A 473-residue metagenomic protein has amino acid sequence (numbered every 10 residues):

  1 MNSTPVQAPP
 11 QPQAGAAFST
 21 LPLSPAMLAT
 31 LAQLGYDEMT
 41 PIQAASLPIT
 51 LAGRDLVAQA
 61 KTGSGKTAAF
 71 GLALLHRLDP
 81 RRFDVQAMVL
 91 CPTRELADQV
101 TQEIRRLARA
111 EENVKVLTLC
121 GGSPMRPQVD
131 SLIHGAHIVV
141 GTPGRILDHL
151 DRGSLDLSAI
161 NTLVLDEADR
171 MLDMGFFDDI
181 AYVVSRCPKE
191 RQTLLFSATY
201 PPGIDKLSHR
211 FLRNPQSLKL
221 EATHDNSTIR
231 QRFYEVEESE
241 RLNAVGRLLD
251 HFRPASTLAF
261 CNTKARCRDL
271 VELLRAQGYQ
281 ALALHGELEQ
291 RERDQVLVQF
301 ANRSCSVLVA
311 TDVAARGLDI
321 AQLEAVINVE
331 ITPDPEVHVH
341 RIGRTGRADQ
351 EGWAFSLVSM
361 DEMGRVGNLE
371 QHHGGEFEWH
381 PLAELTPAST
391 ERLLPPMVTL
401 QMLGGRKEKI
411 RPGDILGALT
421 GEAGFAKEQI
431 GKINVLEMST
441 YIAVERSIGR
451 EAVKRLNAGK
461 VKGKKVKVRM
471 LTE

Functional and structural regions predicted by a protein language model:
M1, P387-E473: Non-catalytic terminal extensions of ATP-dependent helicases
P9-Q59: Conserved pre-motif I regulatory segment
P25-Y36, R82-D151, A159-T162, D205-K206 (+4 more regions): Conserved nucleic-acid-binding Ia/Ib motif block in the N-terminal RecA-like helicase ATPase lobe
A44-L56, T67-R82, Q102-A108, D178: Walker A/P-loop NTP-binding motif
D156-D225, L369-E376: Post-DEXD/H (motif II) to motif III coupling segment of the RecA-like Helicase ATP-binding lobe
A159, R316-I331, W353-L357: A short beta-strand element within the Helicase C-terminal
T228-L273: Conserved interdomain hinge at the start of the Helicase C-terminal
V307, D334, I342-E384: Conserved segment of the helicase C-terminal RecA-like domain
